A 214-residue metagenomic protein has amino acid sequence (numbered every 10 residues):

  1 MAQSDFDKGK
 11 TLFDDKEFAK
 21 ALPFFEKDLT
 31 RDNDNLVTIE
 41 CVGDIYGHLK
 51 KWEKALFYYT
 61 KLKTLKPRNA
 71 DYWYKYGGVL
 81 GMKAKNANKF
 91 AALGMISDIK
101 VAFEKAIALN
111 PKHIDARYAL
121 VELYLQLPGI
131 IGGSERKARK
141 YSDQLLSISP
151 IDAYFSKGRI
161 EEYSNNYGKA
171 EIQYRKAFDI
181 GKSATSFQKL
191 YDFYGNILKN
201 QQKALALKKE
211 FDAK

Functional and structural regions predicted by a protein language model:
M1-C41, G47: N-terminal leader/linker segments that initiate helical-solenoid repeat arrays
K10, D44, G78, K85 (+4 more regions): Residue-level recognition of tetratricopeptide repeat
D14-D15, H48, M82-K89, Q126-L127 (+2 more regions): Register position in tetratricopeptide repeats
R31-D32, L65, L109, L145-I148 (+2 more regions): Structural marker of alpha-solenoid helical repeat scaffolds
N35, N69, H113, P150-D152 (+2 more regions): Residue-level recognition of tetratricopeptide repeat
V37, C41-D44, H48, K75 (+3 more regions): Canonical tetratricopeptide repeat
